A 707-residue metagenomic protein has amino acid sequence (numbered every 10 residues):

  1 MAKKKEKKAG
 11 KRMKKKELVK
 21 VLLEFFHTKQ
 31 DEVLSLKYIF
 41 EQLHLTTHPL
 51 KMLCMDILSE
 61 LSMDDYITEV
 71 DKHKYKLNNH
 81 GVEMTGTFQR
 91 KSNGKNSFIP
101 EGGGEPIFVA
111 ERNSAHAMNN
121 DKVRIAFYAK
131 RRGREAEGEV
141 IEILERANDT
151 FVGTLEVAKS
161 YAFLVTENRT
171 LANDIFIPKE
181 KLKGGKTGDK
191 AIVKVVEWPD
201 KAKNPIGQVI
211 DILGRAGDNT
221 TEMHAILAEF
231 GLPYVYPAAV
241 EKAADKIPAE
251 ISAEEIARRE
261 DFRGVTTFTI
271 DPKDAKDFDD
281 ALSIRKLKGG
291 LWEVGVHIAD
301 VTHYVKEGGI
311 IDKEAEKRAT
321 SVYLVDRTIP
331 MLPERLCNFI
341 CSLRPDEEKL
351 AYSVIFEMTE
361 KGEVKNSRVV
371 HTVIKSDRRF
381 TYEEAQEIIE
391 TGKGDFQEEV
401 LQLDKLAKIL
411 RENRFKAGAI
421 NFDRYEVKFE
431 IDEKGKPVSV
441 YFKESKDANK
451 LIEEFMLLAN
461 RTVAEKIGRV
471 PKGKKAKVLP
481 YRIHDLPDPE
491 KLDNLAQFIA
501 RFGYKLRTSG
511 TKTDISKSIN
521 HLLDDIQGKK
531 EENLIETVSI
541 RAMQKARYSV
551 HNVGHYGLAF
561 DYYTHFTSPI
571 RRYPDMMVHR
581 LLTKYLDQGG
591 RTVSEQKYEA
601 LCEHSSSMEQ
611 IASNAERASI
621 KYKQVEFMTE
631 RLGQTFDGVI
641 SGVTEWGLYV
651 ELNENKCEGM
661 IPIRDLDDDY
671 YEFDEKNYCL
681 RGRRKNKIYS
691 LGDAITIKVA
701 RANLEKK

Functional and structural regions predicted by a protein language model:
A2-G295, T302-E347, F380, C679-K685 (+1 more regions): Charge-lined substrate channels and their catalytic hotspots, especially those that engage the 3′ end of RNA
E41, I192, E197-P199, R215 (+7 more regions): Electropositive polyanion-binding surfaces
E105-A110, L171-I177, K656-F673: A short macromolecule-binding patch
